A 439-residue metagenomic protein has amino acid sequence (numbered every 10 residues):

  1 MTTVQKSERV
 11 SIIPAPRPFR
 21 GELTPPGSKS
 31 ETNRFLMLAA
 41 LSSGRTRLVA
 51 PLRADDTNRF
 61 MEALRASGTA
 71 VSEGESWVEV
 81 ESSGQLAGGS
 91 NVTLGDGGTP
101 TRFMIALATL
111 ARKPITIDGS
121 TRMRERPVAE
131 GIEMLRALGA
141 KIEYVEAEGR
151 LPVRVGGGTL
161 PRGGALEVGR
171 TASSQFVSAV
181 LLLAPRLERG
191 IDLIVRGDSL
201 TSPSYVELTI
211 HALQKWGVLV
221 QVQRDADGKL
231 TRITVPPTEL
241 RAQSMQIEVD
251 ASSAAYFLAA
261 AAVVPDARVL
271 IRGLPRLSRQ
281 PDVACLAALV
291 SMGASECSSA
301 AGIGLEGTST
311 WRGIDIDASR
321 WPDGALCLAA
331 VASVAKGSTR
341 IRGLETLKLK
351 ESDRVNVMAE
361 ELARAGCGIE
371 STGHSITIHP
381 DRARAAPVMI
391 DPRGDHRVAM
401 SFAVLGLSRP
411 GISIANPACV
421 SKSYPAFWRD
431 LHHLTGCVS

Functional and structural regions predicted by a protein language model:
M1-S439: Short, structured segments at the rim of ligand-binding sites
